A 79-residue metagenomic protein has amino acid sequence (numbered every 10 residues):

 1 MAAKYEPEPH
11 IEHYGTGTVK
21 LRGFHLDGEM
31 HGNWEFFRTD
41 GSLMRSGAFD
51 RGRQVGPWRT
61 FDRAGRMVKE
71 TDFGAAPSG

Functional and structural regions predicted by a protein language model:
M1-G79: Glycine/tyrosine- and acidic-biased, solvent-exposed loop/turn segments at the edges of beta-strands
